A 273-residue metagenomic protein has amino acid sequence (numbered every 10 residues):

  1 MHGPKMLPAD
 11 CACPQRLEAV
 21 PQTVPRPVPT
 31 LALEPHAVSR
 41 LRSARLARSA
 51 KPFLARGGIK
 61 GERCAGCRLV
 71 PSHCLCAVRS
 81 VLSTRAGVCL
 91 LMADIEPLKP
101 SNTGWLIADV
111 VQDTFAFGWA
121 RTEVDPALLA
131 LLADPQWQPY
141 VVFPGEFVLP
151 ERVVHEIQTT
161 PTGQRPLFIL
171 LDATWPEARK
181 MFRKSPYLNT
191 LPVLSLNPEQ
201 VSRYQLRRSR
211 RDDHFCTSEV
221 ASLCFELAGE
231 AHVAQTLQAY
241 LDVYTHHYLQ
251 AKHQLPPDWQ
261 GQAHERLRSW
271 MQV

Functional and structural regions predicted by a protein language model:
C13, L41-G57: Short Cys/His-rich Zn2+-coordinating modules
K60, V70, T84: Short metal-coordination and nucleic-acid-contact micro-motifs, chiefly zinc-binding Cys/His arrays
C64-C67: Short cysteine-rich clusters marking metal-coordination/redox-active sites
L75-L90: Short cysteine/histidine-rich zinc-coordinating motifs and their immediately flanking basic loops
G87-D94, Q138-V142: Short hydrophobic beta-strand segments
L98-V110: Histidine-anchored nucleotide/phosphate-binding helix
Q112-R183: S-adenosyl-L-methionine/SAH cofactor-binding core of RNA-modifying enzymes
L167, W175-V273: C-terminal folded domains that constitute the principal catalytic or ligand-binding module of multi-domain proteins
